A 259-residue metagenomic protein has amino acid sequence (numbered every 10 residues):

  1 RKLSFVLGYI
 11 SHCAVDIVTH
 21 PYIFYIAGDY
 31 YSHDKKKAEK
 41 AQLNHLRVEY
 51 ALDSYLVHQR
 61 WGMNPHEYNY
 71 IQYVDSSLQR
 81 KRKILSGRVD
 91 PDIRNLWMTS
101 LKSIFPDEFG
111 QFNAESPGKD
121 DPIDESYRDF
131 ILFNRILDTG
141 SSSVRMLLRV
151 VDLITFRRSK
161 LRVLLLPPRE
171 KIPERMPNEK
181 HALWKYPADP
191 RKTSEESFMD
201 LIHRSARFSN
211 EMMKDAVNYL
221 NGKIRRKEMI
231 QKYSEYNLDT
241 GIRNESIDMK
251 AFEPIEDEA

Functional and structural regions predicted by a protein language model:
R1-G8, C13-A259: N-terminal leader/auxiliary helical segments
